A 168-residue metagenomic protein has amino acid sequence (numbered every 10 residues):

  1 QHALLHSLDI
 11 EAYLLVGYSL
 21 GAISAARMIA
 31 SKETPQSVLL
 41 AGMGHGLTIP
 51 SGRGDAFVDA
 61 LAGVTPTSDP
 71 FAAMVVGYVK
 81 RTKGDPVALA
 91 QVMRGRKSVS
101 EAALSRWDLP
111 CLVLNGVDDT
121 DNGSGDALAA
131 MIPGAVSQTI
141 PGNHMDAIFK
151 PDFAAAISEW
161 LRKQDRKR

Functional and structural regions predicted by a protein language model:
Q1-Y13: Conserved acidic catalytic loop of the alpha/beta-hydrolase fold
D9-A12, D108-L109, G134: Active-site acidic short loop of glycosyltransferases
L15-G17, A41: Short beta-strand immediately N-terminal to the catalytic nucleophile in serine-hydrolase-like folds
I23-T65: Flexible "cap/lid" loop of the alpha/beta hydrolase fold
G77-V99: Hydrophobic, aromatic-rich cap/lid helix
W107, V113-N115: Short beta-strand/loop motif that positions the catalytic acidic residue of the alpha/beta-hydrolase fold
N115-N143: Conserved loop-alpha-helix segment in the C-terminal half of the alpha/beta-hydrolase fold that carries the catalytic
I140-R168: Catalytic active-site module of serine/aspartate enzymes centered on a nucleophile-bearing elbow/loop
